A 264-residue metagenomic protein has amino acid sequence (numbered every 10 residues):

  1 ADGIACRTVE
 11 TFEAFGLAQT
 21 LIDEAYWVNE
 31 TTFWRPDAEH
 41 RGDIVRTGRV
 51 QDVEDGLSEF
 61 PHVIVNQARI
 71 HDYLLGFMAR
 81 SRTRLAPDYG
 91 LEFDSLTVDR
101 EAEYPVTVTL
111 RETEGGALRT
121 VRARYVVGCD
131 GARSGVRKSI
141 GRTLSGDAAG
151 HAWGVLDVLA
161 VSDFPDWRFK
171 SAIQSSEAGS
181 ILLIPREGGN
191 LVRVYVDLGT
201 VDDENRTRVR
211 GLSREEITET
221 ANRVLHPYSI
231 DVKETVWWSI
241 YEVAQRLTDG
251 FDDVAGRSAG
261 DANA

Functional and structural regions predicted by a protein language model:
G3-S81, D88-G90, D99, S175 (+1 more regions): Active-site-adjacent segment of FAD-dependent monooxygenases/related oxidoreductases
A38, I70, E101-E103, G115 (+3 more regions): Short strand-connecting beta-turns/loops that link adjacent beta-strands
L74, G128, T235, E242-A264: Conserved mid-domain beta->alpha element of the FAD-binding
G76, Y125, C129-A244: Conserved FAD-binding catalytic core of PHBH/FMO-like flavoproteins
Y89-V106, Y241: A conserved short coil-to-beta-strand element within the FAD-binding core of flavoproteins
L91, L110-G115: Flavin (primarily FAD) cofactor-binding/catalytic cores of flavoenzymes
E103-V108, D166-R168: Short, hydrophobic/aromatic-rich segments at coil-to-beta transitions
E114-Y125, C129: Core beta-strand elements of the Rossmann-like FAD/NAD(P) dinucleotide-binding domain in flavoenzyme oxidoreductases
